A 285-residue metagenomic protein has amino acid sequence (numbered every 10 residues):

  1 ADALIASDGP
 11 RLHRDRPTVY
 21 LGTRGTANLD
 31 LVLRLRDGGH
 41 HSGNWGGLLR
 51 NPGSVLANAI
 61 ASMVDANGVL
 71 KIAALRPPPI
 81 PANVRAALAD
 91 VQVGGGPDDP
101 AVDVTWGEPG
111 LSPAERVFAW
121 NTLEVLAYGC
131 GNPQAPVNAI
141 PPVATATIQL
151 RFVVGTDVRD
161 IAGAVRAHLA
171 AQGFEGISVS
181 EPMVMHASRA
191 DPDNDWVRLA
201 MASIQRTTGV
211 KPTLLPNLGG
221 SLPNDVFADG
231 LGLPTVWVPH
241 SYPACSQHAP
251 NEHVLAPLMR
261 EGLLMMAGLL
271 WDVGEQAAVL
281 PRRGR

Functional and structural regions predicted by a protein language model:
A1-L49: Histidine/acidic-residue-rich, glycine-tolerant segments that coordinate divalent metal ions
H13, L70-A135, A139-V143, R151-A164 (+2 more regions): An extended, acidic, His-containing surface patch that forms the Zn2+-binding/catalytic region of metallohydrolases
L21-G22, A164-A167: Short, solvent-exposed amphipathic alpha-helical segments in soluble enzyme and RNA/protein-processing domains
L29-V32, P142-L150: Oligomerization/assembly interface segments of phage tail-like spikes and tubes
G46-L70: A short core secondary-structure module
V55-I60, T145-A146, M266: Active-site-proximal alpha-helical segments within enzyme catalytic domains
